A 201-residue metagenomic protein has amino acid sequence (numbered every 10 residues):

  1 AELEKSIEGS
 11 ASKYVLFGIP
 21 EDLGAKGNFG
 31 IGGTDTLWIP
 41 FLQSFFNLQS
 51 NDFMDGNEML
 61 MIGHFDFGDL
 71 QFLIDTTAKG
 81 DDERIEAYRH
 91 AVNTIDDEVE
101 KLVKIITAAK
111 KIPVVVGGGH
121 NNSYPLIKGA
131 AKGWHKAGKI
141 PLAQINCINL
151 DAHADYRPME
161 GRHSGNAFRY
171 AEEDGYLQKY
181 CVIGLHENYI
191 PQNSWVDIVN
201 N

Functional and structural regions predicted by a protein language model:
A1-N201: Conserved alpha-helical scaffold segments that buttress catalytic/binding sites
